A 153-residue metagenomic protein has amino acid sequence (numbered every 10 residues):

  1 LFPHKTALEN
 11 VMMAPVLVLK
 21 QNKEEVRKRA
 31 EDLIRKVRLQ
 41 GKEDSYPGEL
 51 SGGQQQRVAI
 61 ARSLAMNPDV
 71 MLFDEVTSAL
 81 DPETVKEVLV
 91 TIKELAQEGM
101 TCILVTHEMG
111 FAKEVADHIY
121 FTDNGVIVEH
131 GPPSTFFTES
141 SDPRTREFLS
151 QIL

Functional and structural regions predicted by a protein language model:
L1-P133: ABC family nucleotide-binding domain
D123, V128-H130, S134-L153: C-terminal boundary and immediately downstream tail of ABC-type ATPase nucleotide-binding domains
